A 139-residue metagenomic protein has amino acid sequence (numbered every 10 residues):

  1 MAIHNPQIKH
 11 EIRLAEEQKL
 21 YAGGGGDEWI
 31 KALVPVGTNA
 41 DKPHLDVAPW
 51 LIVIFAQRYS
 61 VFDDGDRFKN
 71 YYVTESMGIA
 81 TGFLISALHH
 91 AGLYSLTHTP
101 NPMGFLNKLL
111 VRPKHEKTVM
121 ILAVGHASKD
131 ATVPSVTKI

Functional and structural regions predicted by a protein language model:
M1-M77: Glycine/small-residue-rich phosphate/adenosyl-binding loop
I12-R13, D63-D64, K108, T132-S135: Short, well-ordered secondary-structure micro-motifs
P43-D46, L110-K114, V136: Solvent-exposed alpha-helices and their adjacent loops that cap or buttress functional pockets in soluble metabolic
A48-W50, A91, T118-M120: Generic beta-strand structural signal
I52, V61-L109: Small-aliphatic-rich amphipathic alpha-helix that forms the alpha element of a beta-alpha
A56, P100, H126: Short secondary-structure boundary segments
F105-V119: Short, electropositive alpha-helical surface patch
K117-I139: C-terminal helix-cap and adjacent tail motif
